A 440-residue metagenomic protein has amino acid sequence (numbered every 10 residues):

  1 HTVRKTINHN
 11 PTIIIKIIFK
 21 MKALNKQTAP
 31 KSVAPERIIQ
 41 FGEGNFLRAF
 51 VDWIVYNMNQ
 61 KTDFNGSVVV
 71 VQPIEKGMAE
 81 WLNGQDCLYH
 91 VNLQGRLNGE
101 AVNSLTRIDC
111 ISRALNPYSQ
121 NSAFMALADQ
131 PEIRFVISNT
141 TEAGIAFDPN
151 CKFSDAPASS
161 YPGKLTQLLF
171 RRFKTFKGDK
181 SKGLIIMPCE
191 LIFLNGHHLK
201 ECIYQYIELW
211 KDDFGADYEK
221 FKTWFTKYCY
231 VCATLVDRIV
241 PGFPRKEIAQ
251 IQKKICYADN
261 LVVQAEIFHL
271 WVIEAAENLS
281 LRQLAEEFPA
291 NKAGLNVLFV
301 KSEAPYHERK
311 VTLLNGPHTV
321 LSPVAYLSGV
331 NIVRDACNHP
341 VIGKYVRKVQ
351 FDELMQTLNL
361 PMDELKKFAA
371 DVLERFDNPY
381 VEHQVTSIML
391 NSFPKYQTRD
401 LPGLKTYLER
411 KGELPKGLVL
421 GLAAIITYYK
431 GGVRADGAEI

Functional and structural regions predicted by a protein language model:
H1, K5-K20: Short, Lys/Arg-enriched N-terminal segments with co-localized hydrophobic residues within the first ~10-30 amino acids
M21-I440: Substrate/ligand-engaging "lid" and interaction regions
